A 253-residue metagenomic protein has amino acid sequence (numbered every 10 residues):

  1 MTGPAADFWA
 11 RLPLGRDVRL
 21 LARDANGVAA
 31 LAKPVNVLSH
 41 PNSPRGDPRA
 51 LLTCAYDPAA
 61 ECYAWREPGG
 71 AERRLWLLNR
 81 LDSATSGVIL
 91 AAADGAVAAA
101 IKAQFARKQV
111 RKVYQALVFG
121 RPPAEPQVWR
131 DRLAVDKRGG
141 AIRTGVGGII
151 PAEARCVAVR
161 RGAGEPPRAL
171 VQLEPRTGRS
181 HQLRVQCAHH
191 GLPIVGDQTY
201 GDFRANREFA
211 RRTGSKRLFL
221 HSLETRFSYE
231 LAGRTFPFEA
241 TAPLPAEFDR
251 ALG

Functional and structural regions predicted by a protein language model:
M1-G253: RNA pseudouridine synthases
